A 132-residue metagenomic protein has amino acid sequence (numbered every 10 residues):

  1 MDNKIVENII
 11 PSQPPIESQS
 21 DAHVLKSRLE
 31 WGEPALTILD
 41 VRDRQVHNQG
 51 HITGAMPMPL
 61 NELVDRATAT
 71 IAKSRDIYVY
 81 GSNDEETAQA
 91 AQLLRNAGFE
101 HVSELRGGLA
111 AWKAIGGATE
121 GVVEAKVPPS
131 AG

Functional and structural regions predicted by a protein language model:
M1-Q49, G121-G132: Flexible, polar/low-complexity N-terminal or interdomain linker segments that lie immediately upstream of folded
L29-E30, L36, N61-V79: Mobile, glycine- and charge-enriched loop segments and immediately flanking short secondary-structure elements within
I38, A55-P57, V102-E104: Conserved beta-strand scaffold positions in the cores of enzyme catalytic domains, especially in NTP/NDP-utilizing
H47-T53, W112: Short loop/helix-cap segments at secondary-structure boundaries that form the rim of catalytic
G50, A69-T70, I115-A118: Residue-level signal for well-ordered alpha-helical positions
M56, S74, T119-V123: Short, hinge-like loop/turn segments at secondary-structure boundaries
T68-K113: Catalytic cysteine-centered active loop of the rhodanese-like fold, especially the PTP/DSP P-loop
E104-G132: A generic hydrophobic-segment detector
